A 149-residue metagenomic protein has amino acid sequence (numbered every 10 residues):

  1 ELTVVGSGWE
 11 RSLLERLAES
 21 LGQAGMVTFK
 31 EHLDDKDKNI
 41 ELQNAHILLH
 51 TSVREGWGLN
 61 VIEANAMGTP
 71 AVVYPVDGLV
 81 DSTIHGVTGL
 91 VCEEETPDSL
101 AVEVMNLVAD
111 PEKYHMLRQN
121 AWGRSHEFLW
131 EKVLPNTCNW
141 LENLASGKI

Functional and structural regions predicted by a protein language model:
L13-L33: Nucleotide-activated donor-binding/catalytic signature segment of Leloir-type glycosyltransferases, i.e., the conserved
H32-L33, I40-A45, T137: Short alpha-helical donor nucleotide-sugar binding micro-motif in glycosyltransferases
V53: Aromatic "clamp/platform" in nucleotide-sugar-dependent glycosyltransferases that forms part of the donor/acceptor
V61, P70-V73, T83: Short hydrophobic beta-strand element within catalytic cores of glycosyltransferases and related nucleotide-activated
H85-G86, L90-P97, N106-P111: Conserved acidic donor-binding segment of nucleotide-sugar-dependent glycosyltransferases
S99, N106, K113-E127, N139: A short, well-ordered alpha-helix in the C-terminal region of glycosyltransferases
W130-I149: C-terminal alpha-helical cap of glycosyltransferases
